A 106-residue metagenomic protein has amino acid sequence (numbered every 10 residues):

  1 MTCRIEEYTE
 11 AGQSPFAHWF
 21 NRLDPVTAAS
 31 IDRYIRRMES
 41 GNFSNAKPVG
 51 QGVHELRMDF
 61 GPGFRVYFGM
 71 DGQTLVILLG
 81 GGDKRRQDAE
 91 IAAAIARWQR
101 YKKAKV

Functional and structural regions predicted by a protein language model:
M1-P62, G72-V76, D83-V106: Basic, Lys/Arg-enriched alpha-helical interface segments
R65-G69: Short beta-strand motif preference
